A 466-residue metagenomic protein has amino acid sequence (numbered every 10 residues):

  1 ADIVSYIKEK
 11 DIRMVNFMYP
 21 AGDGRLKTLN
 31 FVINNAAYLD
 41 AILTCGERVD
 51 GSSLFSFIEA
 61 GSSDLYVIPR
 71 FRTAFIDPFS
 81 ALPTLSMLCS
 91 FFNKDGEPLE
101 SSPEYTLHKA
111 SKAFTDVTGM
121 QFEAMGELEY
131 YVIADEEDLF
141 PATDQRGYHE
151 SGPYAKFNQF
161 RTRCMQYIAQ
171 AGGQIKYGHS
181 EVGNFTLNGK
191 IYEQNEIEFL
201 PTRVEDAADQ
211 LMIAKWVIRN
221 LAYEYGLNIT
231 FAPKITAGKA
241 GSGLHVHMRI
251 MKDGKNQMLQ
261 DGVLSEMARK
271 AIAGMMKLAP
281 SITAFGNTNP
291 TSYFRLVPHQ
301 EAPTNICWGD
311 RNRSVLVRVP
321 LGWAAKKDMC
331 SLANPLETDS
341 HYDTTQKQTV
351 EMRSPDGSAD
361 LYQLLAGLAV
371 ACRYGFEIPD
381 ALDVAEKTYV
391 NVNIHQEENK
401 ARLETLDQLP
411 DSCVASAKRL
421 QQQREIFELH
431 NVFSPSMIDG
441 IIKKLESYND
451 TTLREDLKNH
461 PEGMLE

Functional and structural regions predicted by a protein language model:
A1-F185, T202-W216, L227, G357 (+2 more regions): ATP/Mg2+-dependent ligation/transfer catalytic cores
M14, T28, T84-L88, M125-E129 (+4 more regions): Broad gene-expression machinery/nucleic-acid interaction feature
I76-T84, Q121-E123, L187-I191, K239 (+2 more regions): Short glycine/proline-enriched loop/turn "hinge" motifs that connect secondary-structure elements and lie
L88, E127-P141, N184-E198, A232-G254: Histidine-centered divalent-metal-coordination microenvironment in nucleic-acid enzymes
I197-R203, R219, V317, T345: Phosphate-binding chemistry for phosphorylated carbohydrates and sugar-nucleotides
A208-K215, E224-A232, G243-M251: Loop-centered beta-sheet repeat module
L227-N228, M251-G254, M258-E466: Catalytic-core signal marking the mid-to-C-terminal active-site face
